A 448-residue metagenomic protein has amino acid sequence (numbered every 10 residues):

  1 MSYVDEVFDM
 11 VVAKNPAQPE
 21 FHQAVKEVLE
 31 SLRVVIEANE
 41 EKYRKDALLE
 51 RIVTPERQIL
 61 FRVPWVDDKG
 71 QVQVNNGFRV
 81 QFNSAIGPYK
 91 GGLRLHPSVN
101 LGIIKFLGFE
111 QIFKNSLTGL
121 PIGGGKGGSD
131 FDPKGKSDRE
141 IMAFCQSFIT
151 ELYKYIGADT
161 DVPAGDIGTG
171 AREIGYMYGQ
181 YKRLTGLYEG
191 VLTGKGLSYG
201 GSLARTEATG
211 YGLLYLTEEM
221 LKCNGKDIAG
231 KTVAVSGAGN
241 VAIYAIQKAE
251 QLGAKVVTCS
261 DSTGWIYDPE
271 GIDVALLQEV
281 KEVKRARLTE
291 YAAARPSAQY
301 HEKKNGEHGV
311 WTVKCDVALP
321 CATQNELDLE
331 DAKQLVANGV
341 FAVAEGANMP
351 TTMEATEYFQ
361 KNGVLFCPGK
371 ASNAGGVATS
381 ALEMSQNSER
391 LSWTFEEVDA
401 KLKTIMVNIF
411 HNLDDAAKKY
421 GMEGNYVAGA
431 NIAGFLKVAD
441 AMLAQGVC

Functional and structural regions predicted by a protein language model:
S2-A24, M220, V336-C448: Adenosine-phosphate binding glycine-rich loop
P19-H22, A38-K45, G119, I156-G165 (+4 more regions): Flexible, glycine/charged-enriched surface loops at secondary-structure junctions
K42-Q71: Structured beta-strand/loop patches that form or line metal/cofactor-binding pockets in enzymes
H96, N115-A229: Glycine/serine-rich phosphate-binding loop and adjoining beta1-alpha1 elements at the start of nucleotide-handling
F106, T160-A164, L187-L192, T258-D261 (+4 more regions): General beta-strand structural signal in soluble alpha/beta enzymes
T193-G196, G201-K314: Glycine-rich phosphate/diphosphate-binding loop of Rossmann-like nucleotide-binding domains
G264-F366, A371: Rossmann-like adenosine-cofactor binding region
